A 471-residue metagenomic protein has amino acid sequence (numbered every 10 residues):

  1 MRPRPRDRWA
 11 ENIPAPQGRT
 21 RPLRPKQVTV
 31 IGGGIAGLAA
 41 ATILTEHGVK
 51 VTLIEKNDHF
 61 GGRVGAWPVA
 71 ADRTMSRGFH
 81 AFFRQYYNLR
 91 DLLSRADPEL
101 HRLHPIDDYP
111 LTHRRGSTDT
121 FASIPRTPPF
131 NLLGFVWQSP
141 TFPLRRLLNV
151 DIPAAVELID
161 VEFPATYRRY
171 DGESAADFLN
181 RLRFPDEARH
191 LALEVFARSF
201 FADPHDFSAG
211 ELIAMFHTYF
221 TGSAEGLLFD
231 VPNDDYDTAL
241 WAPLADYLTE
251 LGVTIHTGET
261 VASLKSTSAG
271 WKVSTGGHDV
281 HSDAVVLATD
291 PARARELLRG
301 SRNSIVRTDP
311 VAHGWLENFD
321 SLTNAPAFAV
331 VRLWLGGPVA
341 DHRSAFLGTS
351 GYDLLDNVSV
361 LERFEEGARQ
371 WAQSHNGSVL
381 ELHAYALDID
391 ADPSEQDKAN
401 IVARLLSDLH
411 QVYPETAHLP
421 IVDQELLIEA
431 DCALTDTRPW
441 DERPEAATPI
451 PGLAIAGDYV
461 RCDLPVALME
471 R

Functional and structural regions predicted by a protein language model:
M1-V28, E46-H47: Extreme N-terminal leader/targeting segments of oxidoreductases
R2-W9, L23-R24, E259-L380, D388-P393 (+3 more regions): Mid-domain catalytic core of redox enzymes that form a hydrophobic substrate pocket/lid adjacent to a catalytic redox
K26-L53: N-terminal Rossmann-like FAD-binding beta1-loop-alpha1 element of flavoenzymes
T45-V69: Glycine-rich FAD pyrophosphate-binding loop
G61-Q85, A154-A155, V161-E162: Glycine-rich active-site loop/strand segments that organize a redox cofactor
L89-R90, S94, L100-I213: Mobile amphipathic helical/loop "lid" adjacent to a hydrophobic cofactor/ligand pocket
M215-W271, T275, V280, A284: Helical element adjacent to the flavin cofactor pocket in flavoenzyme catalytic cores
G367-S374, E429-I455, Y459-D463: FAD-binding beta-loop-beta segment adjacent to the flavin cofactor pocket
